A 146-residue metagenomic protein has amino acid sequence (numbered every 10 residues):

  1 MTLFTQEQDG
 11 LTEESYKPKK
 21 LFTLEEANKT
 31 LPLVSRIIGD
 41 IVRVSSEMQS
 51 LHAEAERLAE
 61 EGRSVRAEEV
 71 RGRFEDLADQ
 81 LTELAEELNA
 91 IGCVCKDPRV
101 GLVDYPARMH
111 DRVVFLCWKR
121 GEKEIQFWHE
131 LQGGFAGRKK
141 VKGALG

Functional and structural regions predicted by a protein language model:
M1-R57: Long, hydrophobic N-terminal alpha-helical segment
T2, E83-E86: Metal- and O2-centered redox machinery and metal/ROS homeostasis
E7-D9, F74, L102-D104: Intrinsically disordered, low-complexity segments enriched in polar/charged residues with Gly/Pro, especially when
K20-T23, T30, I37, R63 (+2 more regions): Amphipathic alpha-helical coiled-coil segments and their boundaries
S50, E54-R57, E61-S64, A90 (+1 more regions): Heptad-repeat coiled-coil alpha-helices
Q80: Phosphate/adenylate-binding "loop-and-lid" substructures adjacent to NTP/NAD/dNTP-binding pockets in NTP-dependent
E86, A90-G146: Glycine-rich, aromatic-bearing surface loops/beta-hairpins
